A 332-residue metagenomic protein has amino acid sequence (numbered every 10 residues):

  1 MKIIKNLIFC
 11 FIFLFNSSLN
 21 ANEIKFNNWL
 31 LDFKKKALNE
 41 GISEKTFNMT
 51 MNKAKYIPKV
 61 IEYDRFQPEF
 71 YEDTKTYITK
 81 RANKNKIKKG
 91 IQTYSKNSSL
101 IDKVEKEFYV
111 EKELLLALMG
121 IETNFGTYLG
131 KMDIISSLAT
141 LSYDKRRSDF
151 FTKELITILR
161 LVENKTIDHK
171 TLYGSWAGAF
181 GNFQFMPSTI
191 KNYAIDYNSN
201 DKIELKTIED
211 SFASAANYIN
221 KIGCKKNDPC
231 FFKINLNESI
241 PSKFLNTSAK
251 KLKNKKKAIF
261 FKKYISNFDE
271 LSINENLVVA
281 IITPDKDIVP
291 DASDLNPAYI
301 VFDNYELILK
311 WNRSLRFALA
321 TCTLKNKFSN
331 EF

Functional and structural regions predicted by a protein language model:
K2-A21: Classical Sec-dependent N-terminal signal peptides that target proteins to the secretory pathway
E23-K96, D102-E105: An acidic, Gly/Ser/Thr/Pro-rich helix-cap/linker signature
A37, N48-P58, Y109-G126, I158-E163 (+1 more regions): Short, functionally critical alpha-helical segments immediately adjacent to catalytic or ligand/cofactor-binding
Y56-Y63, T123-M132, D144-S148, K165-K170 (+3 more regions): Secretory-pathway/luminal and periplasmic proteins that interact with or process carbohydrate-rich
I78-Q92, K145, D149, K170 (+2 more regions): Substrate-binding clefts and substrate-entry loops adjacent to catalytic sites of polymer-processing enzymes acting on
S136-V162, D196: Acidic, His- and aromatic-enriched active-site or binding-groove loops in soluble protein domains that engage sugars
K165, H169-V279: Flexible, glycine-rich surface segments
N237-F332: C-terminal soluble interaction/assembly domains
